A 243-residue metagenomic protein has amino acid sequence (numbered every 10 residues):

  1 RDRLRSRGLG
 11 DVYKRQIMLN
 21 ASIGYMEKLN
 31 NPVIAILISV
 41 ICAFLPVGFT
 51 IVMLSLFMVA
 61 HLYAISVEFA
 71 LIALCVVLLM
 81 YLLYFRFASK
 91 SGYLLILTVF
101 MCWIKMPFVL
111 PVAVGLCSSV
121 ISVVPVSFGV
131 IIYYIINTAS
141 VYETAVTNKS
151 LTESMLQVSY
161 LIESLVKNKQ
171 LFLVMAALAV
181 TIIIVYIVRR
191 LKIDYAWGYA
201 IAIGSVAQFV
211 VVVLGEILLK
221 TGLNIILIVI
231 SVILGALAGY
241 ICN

Functional and structural regions predicted by a protein language model:
D2-Y13: Single conserved hydrophobic/aromatic residue that forms the stacking wall/gate of nucleotide- or nucleobase-binding
D11-I17, I38-S39, V130-Y134, L178-V185 (+2 more regions): Hydrophobic core segments of alpha-helical transmembrane domains in multi-pass membrane transport and ion-translocation
I17, V206, E216-N243: Alpha-helical transmembrane segments of multi-pass integral membrane proteins, characterized by long hydrophobic
I17-K28: Short, hydrophobic transmembrane alpha-helix segments
M26-F44: Loop-to-helix transition at the N-terminal end of transmembrane alpha-helices
M26-N31, L62-C75, K167-A176: Structural signature of hydrophobic alpha-helical transmembrane segments
V40, M53-S127: Membrane-interface helix-loop-helix junctions at boundaries between adjacent transmembrane segments
M101-C102, L110-T221, I228: Generic multipass alpha-helical transmembrane bundles of integral membrane proteins
